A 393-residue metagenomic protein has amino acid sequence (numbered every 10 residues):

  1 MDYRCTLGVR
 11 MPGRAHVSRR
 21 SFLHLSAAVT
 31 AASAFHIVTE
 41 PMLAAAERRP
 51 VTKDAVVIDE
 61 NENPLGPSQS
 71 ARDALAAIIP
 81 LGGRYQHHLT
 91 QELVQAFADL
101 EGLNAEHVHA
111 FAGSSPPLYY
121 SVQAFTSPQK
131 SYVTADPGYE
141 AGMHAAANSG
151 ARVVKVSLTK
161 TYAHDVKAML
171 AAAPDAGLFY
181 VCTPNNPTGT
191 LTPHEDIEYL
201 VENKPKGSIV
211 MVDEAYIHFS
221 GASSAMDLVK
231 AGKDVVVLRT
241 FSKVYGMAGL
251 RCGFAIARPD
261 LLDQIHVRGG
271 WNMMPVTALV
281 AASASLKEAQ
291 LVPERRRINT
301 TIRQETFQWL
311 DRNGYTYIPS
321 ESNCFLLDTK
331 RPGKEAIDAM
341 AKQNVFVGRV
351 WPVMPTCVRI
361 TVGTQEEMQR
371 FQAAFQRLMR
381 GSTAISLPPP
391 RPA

Functional and structural regions predicted by a protein language model:
M1-V17, S114: N-terminal secretory signal peptides
V29-R84, D99, P174-D175: N-terminal "arm"/small-domain region of PLP-dependent enzymes with the aminotransferase-like
E92-S131, A145, S149: Phosphate-binding glycine-rich loop
A124-V181: PLP-dependent aminotransferase-like
L158-K160, T300, W309-Q343, E366: Conserved PLP-binding catalytic core of the aspartate aminotransferase-like
V166-P174, P187-V210, E214-V244, D260: Active-site pre-lysine segment of PLP-dependent enzymes
D234-L310, Y315-I318: PLP-dependent aminotransferase class I/II
A339-Q343, W351-A393: PLP-dependent enzyme catalytic core of the Aspartate aminotransferase-like
